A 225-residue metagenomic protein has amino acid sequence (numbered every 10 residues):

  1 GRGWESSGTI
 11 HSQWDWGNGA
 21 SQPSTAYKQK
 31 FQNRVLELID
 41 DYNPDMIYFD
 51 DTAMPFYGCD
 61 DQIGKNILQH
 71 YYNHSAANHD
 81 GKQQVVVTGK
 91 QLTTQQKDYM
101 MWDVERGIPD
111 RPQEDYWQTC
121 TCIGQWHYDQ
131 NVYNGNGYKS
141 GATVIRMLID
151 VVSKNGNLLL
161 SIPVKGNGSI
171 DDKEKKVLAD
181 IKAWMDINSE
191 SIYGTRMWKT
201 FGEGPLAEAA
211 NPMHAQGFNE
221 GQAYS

Functional and structural regions predicted by a protein language model:
G1-S225: Mature catalytic domains of secreted/periplasmic carbohydrate-active enzymes
